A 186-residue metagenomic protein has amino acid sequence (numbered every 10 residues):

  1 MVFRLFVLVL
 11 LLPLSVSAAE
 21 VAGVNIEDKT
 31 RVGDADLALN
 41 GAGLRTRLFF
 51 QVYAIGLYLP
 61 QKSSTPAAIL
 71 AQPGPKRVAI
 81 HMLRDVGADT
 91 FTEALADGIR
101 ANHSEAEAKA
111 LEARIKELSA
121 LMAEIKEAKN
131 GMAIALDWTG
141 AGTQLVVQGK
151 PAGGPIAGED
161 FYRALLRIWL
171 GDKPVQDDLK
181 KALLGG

Functional and structural regions predicted by a protein language model:
M1-V2: N-terminal secretory signal peptides that target proteins for export/translocation
L5-L14: Sec-dependent N-terminal signal peptides
A18-Q72: N-terminal secretory signal peptides
T30, L145-V146: Short aromatic-centered micro-motifs
S63-A141: Mid-length scaffold segments of soluble, non-membrane domains
V147-P151: Short strand-turn-strand beta-turns centered on an Asx-Gly dipeptide
G154-Q176: Flexible glycine-rich active-site/ligand-binding loops centered on an Asp-His dyad
D177-G186: Cysteine/selenocysteine-centered motifs that mediate thiol-based redox chemistry or coordinate metal-sulfur cofactors
